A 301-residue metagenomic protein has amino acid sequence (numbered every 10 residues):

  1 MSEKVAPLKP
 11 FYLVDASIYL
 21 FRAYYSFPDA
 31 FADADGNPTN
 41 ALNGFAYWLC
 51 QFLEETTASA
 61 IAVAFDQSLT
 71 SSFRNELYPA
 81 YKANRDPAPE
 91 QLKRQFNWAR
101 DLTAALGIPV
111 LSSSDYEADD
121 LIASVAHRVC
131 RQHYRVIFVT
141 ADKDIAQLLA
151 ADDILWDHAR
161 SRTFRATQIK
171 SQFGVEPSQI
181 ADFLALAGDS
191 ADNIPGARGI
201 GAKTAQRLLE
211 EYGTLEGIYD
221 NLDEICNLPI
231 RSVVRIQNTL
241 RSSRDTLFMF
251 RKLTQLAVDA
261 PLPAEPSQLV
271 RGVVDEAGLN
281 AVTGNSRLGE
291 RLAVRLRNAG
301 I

Functional and structural regions predicted by a protein language model:
S2-V136, I145-R162, F248-M249, Q255-P263 (+3 more regions): Noncatalytic, basic helical substrate-engagement surface that gates or grips nucleic-acid strands
A6-L8, A58-S59, D152, R165-I301: Non-catalytic nucleic-acid-binding/docking modules located in mid-to-C-terminal regions of nucleic-acid enzymes
